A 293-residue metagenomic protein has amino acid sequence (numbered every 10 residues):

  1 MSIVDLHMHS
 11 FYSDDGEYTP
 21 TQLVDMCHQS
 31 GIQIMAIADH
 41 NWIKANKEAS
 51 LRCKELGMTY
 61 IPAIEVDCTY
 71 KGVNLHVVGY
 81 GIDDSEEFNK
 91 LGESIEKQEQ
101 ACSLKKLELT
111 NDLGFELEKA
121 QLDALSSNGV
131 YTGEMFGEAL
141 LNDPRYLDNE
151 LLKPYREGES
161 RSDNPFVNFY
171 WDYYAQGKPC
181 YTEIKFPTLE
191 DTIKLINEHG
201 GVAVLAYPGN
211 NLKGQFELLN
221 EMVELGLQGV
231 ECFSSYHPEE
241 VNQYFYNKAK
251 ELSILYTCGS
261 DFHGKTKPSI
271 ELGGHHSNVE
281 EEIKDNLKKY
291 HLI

Functional and structural regions predicted by a protein language model:
M1-V73, Y173-E240, Y244-K267, H276-N278 (+2 more regions): An N-terminally biased module of ancient metal coordination in phosphate/nucleic-acid-related enzymes
K54-L212, F216, E282-N286, L292: Extended substrate/RNA-proximal surfaces in nucleic-acid metabolism proteins
G81, A139, T266, H275-H276: Compositionally biased, intrinsically disordered low-complexity regions
E271-L272: Short basic, glycine-rich beta-strand/loop surfaces that mediate nucleic-acid
